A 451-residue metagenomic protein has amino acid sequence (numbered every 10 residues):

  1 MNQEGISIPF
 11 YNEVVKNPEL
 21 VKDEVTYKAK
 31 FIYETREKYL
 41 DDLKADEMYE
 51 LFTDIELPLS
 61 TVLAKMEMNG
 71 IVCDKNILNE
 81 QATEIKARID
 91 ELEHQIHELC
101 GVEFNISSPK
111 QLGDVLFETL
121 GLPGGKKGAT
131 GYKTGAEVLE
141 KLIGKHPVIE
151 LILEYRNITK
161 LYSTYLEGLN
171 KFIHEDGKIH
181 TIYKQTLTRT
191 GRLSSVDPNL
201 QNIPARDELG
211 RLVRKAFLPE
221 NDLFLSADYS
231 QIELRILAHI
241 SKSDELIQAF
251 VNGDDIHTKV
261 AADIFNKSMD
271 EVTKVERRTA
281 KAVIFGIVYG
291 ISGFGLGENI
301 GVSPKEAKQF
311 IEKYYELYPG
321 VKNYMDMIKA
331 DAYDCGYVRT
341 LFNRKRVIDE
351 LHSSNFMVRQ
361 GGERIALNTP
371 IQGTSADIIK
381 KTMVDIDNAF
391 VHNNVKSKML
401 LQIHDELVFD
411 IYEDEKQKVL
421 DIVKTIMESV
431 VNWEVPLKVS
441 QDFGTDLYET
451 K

Functional and structural regions predicted by a protein language model:
M1-L209, L218-L223, E233, S243 (+6 more regions): Conserved "right-hand" nucleotidyltransferase catalytic core of DNA-directed polymerases
K28, E233, G253, H257 (+2 more regions): Hydrophobic (often cysteine-bearing) scaffold residues that line and stabilize catalytic clefts of nucleotide/cofactor
M68, H180-T181, T186-T188, A262-V395 (+4 more regions): Conserved catalytic core of nucleic-acid polymerases
D90-H94, E98-L151, E316-P370, D414-K451: C-terminal polymerase-core module
F104-S107, K398-I403: Short beta-strand
A227, H404: Active-site flanking residues adjacent to catalytic metal/cofactor-binding acidic residues
Y229-R235: Short acidic, Gly/Ser-rich segments with clustered Asp/Glu that frequently serve as metal-coordination loops in enzyme
R235-F265, D349-R359: Metal-dependent catalytic core segments for phosphate chemistry
